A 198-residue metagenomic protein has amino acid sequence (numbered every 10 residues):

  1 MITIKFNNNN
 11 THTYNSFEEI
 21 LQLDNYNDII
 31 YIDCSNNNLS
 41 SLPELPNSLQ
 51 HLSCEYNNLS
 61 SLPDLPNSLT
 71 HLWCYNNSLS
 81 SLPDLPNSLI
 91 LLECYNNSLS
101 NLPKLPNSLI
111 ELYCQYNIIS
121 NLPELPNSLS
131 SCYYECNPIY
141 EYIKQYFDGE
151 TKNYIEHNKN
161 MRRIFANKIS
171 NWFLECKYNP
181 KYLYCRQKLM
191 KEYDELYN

Functional and structural regions predicted by a protein language model:
T3-E55: LRR N-terminal entry segment and analogous cap-like coil->beta motifs
T13, C132, C136, K144 (+6 more regions): Intrinsic-disorder-associated interaction segments
N15-E19, N47, N67, N87 (+8 more regions): Polar/charged alpha-helical tracts
L23, G149, E192-L196: Surface-exposed polar/charged interaction patches
L23, L42-L45, L62-L65, L82-L85 (+3 more regions): Canonical leucine-rich repeat
I32-N38, S48, L52-N58, S68-L79 (+4 more regions): Concave beta-strand-loop units of leucine-rich repeat
N158-N198: Calmodulin-binding IQ motif alpha-helix
